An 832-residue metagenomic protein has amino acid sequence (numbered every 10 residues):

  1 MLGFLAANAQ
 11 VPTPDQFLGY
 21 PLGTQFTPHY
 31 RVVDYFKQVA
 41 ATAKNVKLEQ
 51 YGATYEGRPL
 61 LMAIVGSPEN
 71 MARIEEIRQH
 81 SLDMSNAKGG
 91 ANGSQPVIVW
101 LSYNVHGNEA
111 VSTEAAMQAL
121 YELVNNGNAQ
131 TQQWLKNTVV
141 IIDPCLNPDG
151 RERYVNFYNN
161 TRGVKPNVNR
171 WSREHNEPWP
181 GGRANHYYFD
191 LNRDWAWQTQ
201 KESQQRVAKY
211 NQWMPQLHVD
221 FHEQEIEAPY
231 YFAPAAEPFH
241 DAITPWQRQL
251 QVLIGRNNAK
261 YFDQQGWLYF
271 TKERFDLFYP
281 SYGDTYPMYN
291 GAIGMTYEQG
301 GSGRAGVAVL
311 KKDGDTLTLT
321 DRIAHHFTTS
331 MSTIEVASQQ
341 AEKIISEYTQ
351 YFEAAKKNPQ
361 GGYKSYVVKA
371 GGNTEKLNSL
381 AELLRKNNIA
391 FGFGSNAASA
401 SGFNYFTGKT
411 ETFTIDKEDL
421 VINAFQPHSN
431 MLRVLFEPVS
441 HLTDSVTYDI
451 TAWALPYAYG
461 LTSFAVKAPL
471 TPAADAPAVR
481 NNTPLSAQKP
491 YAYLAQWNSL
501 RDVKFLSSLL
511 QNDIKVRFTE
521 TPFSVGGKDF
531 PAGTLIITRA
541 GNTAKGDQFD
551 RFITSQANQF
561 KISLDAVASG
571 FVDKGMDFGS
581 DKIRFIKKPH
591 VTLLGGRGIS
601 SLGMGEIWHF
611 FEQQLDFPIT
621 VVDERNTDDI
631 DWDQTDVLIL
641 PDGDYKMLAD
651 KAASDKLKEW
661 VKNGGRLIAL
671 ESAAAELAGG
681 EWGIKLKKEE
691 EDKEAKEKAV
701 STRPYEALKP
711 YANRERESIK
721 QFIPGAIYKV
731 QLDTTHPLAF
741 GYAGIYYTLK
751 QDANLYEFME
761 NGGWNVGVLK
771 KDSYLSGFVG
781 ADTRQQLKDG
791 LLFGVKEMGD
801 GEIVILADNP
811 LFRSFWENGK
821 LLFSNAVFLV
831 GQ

Functional and structural regions predicted by a protein language model:
M1-T13: Bacterial Sec-dependent N-terminal signal peptides
Q10-A110, E114-T138, R193, T199-K201 (+9 more regions): Intrinsic-disorder/low-complexity accessory segments
T54, L146-G150, Q224-I226: Short, internal active-site loops enriched in acidic
S102-Y103, D143-C145, H218-F221, L670: Active-site neighborhood of phospho(di)ester-bond hydrolases with catalytic His/Asp-centered motifs
T138-Y154: Short, conserved secondary-structure transition motifs
E152-N169: Aromatic- and acidic-residue-enriched segments that line the glycan-binding/catalytic groove of carbohydrate-active
S172-W197, H218-P234, T296-E298: Core alpha/beta catalytic barrel or barrel-like domain that forms the active/cofactor pocket in diverse metabolic
